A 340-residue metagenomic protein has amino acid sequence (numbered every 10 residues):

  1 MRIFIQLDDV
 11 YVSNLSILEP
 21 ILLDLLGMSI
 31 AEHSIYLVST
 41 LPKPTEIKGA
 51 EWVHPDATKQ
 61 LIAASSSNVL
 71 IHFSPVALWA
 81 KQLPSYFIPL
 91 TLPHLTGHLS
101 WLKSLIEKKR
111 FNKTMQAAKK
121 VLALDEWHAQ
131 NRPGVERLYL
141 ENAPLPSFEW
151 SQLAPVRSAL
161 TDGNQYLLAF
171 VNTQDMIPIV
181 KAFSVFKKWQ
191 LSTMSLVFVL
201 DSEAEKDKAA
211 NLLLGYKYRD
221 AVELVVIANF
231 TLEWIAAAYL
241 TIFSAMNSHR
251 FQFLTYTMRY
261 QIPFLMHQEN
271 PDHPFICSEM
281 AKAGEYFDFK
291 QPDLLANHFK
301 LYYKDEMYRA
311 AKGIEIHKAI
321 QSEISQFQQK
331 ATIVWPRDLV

Functional and structural regions predicted by a protein language model:
R2-Q6, A159-D175, V180-F183: Conserved donor-binding/catalytic core segment of Leloir-type glycosyltransferases
I5-L23, Q174-I177: A short, glycine/small-residue-rich beta-strand->loop->alpha-helix junction that serves as a flexible
S66, K119, A221-E223, L232-H249 (+1 more regions): Acidic donor-binding loop of glycosyltransferase active sites
K103-V121: Membrane-proximal helix-turn-helix segments that form the acceptor-binding/catalytic region of lipid-linked
Y139, A143-A159: Acidic anion/phosphate-binding donor-loop and adjacent secondary structure in glycosyltransferase catalytic cores
D207-N229: Nucleotide-activated donor-binding/catalytic signature segment of Leloir-type glycosyltransferases, i.e., the conserved
P271-K300: Change "using UDP/GDP/dTDP sugars" to "using nucleotide sugars
K290, L294, Y303-R337: A charged, aromatic-enriched C-terminal amphipathic alpha-helix characteristic of glycosyltransferases across folds
